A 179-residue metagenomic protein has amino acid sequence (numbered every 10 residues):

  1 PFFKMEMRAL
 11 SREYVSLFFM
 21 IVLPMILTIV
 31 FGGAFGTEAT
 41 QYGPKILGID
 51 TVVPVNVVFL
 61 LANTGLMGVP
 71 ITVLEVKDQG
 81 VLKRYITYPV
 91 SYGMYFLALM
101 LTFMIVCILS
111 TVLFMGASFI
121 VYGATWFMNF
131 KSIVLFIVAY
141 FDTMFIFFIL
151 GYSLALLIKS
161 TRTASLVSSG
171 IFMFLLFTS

Functional and structural regions predicted by a protein language model:
P1-S11: A short amphipathic helical element positioned immediately N-terminal to and/or at the very start of a transmembrane
A9-E38, I49-G68, C107-T111, S168-F177: Hydrophobic alpha-helical transmembrane segments of multi-pass membrane transport/permease proteins
L10, L66-V90: Transmembrane helix boundary and interhelical loop/hinge segments in multi-pass membrane proteins
F18, V22, V57, V81-L82 (+1 more regions): Short hydrophobic alpha-helical segments within the ABC transporter permease transmembrane module
A34-F35, V73, V81-Y85, A117 (+4 more regions): Hydrophobic alpha-helical interface/terminus motif in multipass membrane transporters
T37-I46, G123-K131: Short helix-coil transition/hinge motifs at the ends and kinks of transmembrane helices, capturing the brief
G43-T72, A139-T143, I149-Y152: Hydrophobic alpha-helical transmembrane segments of membrane proteins
Y92, A98-L175: Alpha-helical transmembrane segments and their short interhelical loops
